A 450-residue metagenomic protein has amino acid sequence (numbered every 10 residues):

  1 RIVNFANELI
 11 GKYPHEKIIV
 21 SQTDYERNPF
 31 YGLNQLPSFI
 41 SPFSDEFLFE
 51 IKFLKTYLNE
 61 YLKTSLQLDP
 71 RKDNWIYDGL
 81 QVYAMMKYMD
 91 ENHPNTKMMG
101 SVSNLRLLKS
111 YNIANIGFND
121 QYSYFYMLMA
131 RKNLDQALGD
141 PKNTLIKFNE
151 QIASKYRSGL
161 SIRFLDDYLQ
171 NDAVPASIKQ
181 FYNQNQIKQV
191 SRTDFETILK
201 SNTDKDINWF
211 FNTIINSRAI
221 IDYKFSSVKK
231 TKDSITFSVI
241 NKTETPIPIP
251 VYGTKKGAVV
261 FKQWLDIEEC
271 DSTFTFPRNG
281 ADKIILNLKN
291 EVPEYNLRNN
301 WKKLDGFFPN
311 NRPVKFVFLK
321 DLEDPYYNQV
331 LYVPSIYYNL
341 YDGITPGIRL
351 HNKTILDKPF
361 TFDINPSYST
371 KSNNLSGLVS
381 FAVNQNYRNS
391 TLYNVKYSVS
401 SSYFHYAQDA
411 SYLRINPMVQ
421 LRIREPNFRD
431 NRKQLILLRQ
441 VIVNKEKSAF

Functional and structural regions predicted by a protein language model:
R1-I76, L80-Y88, N92, I146 (+1 more regions): Juxtacatalytic substrate-recognition/specificity segment
P14-H15, K142-N143, K147-T231: Amphipathic alpha-helical substructures
K17-I18, V174, I207-N208, I221-L288: Beta-strand-rich binding/interaction modules
N28-G32, I51-Y61, M127-K142, D324-Y326: Active-site-adjacent bridging/hinge elements
K72, I76-L160: Acidic/His/Gly-enriched intrinsically disordered linker/tail segments that often contain short helix/coil "MoRF-like"
P175-S177, F210, L331-V333, G347 (+4 more regions): Residue-level detector of the transmembrane beta-barrel scaffold of outer-membrane proteins
L265, T275-F276, N287-T391, R429-R432 (+1 more regions): Outer-membrane beta-barrel initiation region
S367-F450: Outer-membrane beta-barrel translocator/channel fold
